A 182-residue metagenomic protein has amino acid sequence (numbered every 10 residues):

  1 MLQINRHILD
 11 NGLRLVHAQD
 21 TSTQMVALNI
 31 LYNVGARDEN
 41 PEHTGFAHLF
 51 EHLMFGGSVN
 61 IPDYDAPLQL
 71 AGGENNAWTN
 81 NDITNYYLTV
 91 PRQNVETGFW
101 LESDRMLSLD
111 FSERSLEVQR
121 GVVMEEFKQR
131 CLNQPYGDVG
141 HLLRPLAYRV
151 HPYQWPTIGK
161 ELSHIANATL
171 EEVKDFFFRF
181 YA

Functional and structural regions predicted by a protein language model:
M1-N5, R144-A182: Histidine-acidic residue clusters that define the catalytic metal-binding segment of zinc metallopeptidase domains
M1-Q24: N- or domain-start disorder-to-order transition segments that initiate the globular core
A27-T89, Y148, W155-I158: M16/MPP (pitrilysin/insulinase) zinc-metallopeptidase core fold and M16-derived inactive scaffolds
E42, F46, N60, Y64 (+6 more regions): Stable alpha-helical elements in mature extracytoplasmic
F50-S58, G72, M106-E113, F127 (+3 more regions): Sec/Tat-exported extracytoplasmic proteins
G57, T89-V122: M16/insulysin-pitrilysin zinc metalloprotease superfamily fold
M124-L142: Short acidic/His-enriched helical or mixed secondary-structure segments at domain edges of catalytic enzymes and some
